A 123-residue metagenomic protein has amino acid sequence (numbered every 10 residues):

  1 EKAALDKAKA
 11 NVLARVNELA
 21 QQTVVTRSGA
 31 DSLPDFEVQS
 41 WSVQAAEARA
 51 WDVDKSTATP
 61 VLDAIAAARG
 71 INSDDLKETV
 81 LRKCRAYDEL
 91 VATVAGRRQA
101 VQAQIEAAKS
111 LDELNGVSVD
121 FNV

Functional and structural regions predicted by a protein language model:
E1-V123: A preference for well-ordered globular domain cores that mediate specific macromolecular interactions or catalysis
